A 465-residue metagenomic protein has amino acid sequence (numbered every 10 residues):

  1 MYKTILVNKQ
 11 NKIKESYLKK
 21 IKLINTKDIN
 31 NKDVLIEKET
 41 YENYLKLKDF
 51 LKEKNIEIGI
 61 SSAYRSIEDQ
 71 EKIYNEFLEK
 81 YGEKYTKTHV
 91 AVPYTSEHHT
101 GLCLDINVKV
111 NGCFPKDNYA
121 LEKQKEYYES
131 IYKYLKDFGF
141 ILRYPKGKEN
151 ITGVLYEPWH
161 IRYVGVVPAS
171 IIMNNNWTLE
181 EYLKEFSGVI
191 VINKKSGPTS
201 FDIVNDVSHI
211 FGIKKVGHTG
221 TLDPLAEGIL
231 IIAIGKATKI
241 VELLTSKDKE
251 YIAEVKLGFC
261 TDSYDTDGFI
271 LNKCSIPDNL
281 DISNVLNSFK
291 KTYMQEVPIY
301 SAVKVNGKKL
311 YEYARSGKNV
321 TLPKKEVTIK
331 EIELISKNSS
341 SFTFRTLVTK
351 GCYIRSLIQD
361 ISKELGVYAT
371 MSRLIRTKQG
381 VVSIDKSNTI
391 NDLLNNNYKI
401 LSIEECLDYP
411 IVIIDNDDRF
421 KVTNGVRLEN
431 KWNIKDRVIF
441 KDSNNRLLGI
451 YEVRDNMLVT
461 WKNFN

Functional and structural regions predicted by a protein language model:
M1-E185: Extracytoplasmic cell-surface/polysaccharide-interacting catalytic and binding patches
D137-G139, S288-Y293, K363-T370: A common structural junction motif
F186-K195, F201-L222, A226-I229, K247 (+4 more regions): Accessory RNA 3′-end/elbow-binding domains used by RNA modification enzymes
D206-I213, I231, V320-G351, R355-G366: The conserved catalytic core of RNA pseudouridine synthases
I232, A253, G307, L357 (+2 more regions): Residue-level signal for inorganic ion chemistry
E242-L257, V320-L334: Structural signature of FAD isoalloxazine-binding scaffolds in flavoprotein oxidoreductases
L243-M294: Acidic, low-complexity central loop/insert segments
Y300-K330: Extended alpha-helical targeting/anchoring segments, especially N-terminal organellar/secretory targeting helices
